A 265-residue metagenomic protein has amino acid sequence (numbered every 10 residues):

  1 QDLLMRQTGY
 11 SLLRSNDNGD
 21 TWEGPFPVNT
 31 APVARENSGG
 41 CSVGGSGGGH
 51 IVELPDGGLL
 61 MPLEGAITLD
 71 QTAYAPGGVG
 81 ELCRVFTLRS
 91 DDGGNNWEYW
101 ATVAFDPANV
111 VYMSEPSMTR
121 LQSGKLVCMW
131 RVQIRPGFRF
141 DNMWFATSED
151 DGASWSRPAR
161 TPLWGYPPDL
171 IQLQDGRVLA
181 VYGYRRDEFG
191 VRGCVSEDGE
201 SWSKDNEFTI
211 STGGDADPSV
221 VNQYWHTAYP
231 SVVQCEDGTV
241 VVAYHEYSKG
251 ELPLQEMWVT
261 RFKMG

Functional and structural regions predicted by a protein language model:
Q1-G265: Asp-box/BNR beta-propeller blade signature and adjacent active/binding-site loops in extracellular glycan-interacting
